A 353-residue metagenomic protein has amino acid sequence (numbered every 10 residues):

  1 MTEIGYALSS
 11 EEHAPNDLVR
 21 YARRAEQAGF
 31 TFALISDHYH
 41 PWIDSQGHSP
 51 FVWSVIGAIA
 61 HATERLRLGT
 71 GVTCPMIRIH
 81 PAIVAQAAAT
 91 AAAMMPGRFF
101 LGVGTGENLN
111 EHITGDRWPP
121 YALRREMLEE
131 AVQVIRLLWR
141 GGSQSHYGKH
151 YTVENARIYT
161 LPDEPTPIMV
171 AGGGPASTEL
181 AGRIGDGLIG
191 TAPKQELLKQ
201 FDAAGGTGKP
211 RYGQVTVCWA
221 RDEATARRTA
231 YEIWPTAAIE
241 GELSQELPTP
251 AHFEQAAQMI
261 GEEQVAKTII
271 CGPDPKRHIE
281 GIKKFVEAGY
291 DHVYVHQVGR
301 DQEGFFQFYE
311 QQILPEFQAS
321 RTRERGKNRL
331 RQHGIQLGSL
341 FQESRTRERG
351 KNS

Functional and structural regions predicted by a protein language model:
M1-F341, R349: Active-site-adjacent structural elements that line small-molecule/cofactor binding pockets in enzymes
T346-S353: Low-complexity/repetitive intrinsically disordered segments
